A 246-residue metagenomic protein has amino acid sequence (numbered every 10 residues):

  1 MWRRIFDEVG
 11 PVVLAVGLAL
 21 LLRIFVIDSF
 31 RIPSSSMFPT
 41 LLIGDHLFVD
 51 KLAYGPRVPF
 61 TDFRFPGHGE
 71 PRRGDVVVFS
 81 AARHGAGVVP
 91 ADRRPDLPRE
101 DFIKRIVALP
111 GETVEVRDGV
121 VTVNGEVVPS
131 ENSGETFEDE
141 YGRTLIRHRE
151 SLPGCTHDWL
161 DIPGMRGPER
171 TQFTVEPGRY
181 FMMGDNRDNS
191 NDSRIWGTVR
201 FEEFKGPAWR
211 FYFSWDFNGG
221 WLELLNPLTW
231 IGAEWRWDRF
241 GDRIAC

Functional and structural regions predicted by a protein language model:
M1-F6, F25-R31, S36-C246: Soluble "head" domains of membrane/secretory-pathway proteins
G10-F25: Hydrophobic membrane-insertion alpha-helices, especially the h-region of bacterial N-terminal signal peptides
